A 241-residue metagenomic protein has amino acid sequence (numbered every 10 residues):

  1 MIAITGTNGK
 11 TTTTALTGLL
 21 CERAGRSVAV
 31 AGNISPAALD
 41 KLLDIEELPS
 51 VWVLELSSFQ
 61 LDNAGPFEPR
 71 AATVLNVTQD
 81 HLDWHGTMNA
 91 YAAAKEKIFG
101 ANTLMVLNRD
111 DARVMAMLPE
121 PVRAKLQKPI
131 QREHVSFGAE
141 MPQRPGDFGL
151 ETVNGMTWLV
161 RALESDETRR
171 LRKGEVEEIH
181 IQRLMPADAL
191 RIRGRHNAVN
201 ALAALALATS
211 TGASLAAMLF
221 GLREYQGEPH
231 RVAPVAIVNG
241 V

Functional and structural regions predicted by a protein language model:
M1-R109, R113-I130, R161, I237: Phosphate-binding loop of NTP-binding sites
M88, Q131-V241: Adenine nucleotide phosphate-binding catalytic loops in nucleotide-utilizing enzymes
